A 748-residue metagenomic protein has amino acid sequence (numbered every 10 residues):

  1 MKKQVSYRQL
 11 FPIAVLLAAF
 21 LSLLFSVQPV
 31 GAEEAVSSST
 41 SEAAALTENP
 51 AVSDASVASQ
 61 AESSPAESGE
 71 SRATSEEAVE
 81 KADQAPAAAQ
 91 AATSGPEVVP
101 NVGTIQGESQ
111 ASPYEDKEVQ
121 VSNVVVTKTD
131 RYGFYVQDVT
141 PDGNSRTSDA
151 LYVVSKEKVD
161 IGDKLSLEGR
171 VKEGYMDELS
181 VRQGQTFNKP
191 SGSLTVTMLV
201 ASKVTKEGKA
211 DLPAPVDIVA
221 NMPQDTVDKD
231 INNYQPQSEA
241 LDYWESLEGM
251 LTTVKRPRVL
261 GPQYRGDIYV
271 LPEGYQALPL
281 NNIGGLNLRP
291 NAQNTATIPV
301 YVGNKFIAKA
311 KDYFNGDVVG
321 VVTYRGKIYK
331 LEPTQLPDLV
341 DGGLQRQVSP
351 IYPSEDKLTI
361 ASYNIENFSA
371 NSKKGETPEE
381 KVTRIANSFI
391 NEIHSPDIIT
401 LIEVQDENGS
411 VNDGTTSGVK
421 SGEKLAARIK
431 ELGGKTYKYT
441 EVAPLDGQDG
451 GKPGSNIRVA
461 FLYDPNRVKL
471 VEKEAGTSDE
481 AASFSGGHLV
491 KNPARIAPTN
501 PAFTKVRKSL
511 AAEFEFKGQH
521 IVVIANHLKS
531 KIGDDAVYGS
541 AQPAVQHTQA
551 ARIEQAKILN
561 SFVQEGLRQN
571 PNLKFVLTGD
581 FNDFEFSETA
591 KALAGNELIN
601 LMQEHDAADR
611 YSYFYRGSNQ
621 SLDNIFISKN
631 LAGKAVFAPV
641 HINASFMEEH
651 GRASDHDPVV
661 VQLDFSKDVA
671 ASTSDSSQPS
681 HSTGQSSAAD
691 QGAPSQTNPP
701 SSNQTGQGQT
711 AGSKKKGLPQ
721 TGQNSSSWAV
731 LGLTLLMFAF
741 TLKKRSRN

Functional and structural regions predicted by a protein language model:
M1-K3, V27-P100, A670-K715: Low-complexity, acidic Ser/Thr/Pro-rich repeat tracts that form intrinsically disordered stalk/linker regions of very
K2, S746-N748: Long low-complexity intrinsically disordered regions
K3-A14, S725-S726: Bacterial N-terminal signal peptides that target proteins for export
P12-S26, T734-M737: Bacterial N-terminal signal peptides
A91-T359, Y363, N367-N371, E376-S395 (+5 more regions): Extended non-catalytic accessory segments flanking core domains
A240, P333-T673: Divalent cation-coordinating acidic motifs and surrounding scaffolds that mediate Ca2+/Mg2+/Mn2+/Zn2+-dependent binding
P700-S746: A cross-kingdom C-terminal cell-surface attachment/processing module
